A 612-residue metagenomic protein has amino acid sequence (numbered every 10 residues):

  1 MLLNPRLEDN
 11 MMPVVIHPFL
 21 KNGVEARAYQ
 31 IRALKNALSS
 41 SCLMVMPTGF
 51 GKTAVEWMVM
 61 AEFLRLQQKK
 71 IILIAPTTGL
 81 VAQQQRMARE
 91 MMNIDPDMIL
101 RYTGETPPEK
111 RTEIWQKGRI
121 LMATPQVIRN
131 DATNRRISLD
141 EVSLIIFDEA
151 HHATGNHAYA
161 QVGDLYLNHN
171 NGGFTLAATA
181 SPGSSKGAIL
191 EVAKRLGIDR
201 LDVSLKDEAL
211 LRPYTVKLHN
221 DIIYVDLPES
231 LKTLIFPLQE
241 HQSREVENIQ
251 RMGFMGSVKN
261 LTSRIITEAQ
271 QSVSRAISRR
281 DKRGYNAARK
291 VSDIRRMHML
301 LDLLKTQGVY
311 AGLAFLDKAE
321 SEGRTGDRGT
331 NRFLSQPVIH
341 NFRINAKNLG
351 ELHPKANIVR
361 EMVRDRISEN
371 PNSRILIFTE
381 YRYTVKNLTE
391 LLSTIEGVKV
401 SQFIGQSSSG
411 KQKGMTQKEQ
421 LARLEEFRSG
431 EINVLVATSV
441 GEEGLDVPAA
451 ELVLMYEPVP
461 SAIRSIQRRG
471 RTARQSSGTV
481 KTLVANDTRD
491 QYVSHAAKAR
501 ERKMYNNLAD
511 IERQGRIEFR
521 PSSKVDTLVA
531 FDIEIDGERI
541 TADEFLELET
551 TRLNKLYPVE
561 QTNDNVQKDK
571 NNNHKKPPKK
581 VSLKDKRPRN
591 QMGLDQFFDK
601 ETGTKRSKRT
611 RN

Functional and structural regions predicted by a protein language model:
L2-V45: Conserved pre-motif I regulatory segment
I31-C42, F50-Q67, M87-E90, G163-N168: Walker A/P-loop NTP-binding motif
T48, T53-M58, Q68-E90, R129 (+2 more regions): Conserved Walker A/P-loop ATP-binding site and its immediately adjacent core in helicase/helicase-like ATPase domains
T106-W115, R374-F378, T384-E390, G397-T438: Conserved helicase ATPase core of P-loop NTP-dependent helicases/translocases
P125-L176, G183-A188: SF2 helicase catalytic motif II
S143, G405-S409, N433, S439-Q467 (+2 more regions): Conserved RecA-like helicase motor core of SF1/SF2 enzymes
A158, V162, I189, V203-R212 (+1 more regions): Helicase motor interdomain insertion/brace
R471-K498: Conserved segment of the helicase C-terminal RecA-like domain
